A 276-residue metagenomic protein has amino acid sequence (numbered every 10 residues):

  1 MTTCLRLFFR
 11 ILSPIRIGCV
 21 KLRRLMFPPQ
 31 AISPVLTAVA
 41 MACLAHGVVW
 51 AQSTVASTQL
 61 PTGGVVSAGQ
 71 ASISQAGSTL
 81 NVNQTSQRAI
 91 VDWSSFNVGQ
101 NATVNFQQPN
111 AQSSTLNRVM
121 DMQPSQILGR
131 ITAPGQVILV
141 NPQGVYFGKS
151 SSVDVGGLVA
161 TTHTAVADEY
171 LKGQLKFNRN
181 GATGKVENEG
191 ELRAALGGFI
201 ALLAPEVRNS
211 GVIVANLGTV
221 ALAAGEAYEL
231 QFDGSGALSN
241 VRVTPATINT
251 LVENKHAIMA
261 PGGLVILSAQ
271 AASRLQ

Functional and structural regions predicted by a protein language model:
T2-Q276: Extracellular and secretory-pathway beta-repeat/beta-biased strand scaffolds
